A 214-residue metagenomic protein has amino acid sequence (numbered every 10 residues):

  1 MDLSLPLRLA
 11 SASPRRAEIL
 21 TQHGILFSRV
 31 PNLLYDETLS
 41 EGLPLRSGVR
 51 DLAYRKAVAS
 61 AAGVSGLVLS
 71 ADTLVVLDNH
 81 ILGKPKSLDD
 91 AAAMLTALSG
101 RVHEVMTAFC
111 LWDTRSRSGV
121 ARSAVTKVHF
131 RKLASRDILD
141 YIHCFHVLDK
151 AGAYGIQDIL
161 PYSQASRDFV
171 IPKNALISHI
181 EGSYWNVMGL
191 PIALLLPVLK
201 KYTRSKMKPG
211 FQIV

Functional and structural regions predicted by a protein language model:
M1-L67, H80-I81, L133-R136, H143 (+2 more regions): N-terminal polybasic phosphate/anion-binding patch
L20, A53, D72, A91 (+3 more regions): Residue-level signal for inorganic ion chemistry
G48, T73-H103, F130-R136: Active-site-adjacent loop/tail segments of enzyme domains
G63, L98-V105, A151: Short arginine-rich
T73-V76, V105-W112, G155: Short beta-strand scaffold segments in enzyme catalytic cores
A92-T96, A108-V128: Anionic-ligand binding region
V105, L111-R115, R131-A134, C144: Conserved phosphate- and dinucleotide-binding cores of soluble alpha/beta proteins, encompassing both enzyme active
A121-K206, I213: Active-site oxyanion/phosphate-handling segment shared across diverse enzymes
